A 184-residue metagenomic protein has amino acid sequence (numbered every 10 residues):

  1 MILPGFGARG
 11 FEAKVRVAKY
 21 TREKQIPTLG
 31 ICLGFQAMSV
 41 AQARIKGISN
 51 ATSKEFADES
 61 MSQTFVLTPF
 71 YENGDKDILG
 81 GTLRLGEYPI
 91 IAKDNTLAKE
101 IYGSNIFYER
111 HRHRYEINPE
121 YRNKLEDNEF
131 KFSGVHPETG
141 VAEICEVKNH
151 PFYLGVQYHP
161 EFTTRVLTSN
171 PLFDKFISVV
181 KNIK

Functional and structural regions predicted by a protein language model:
I2-P4, P27-G34, K93, R110 (+3 more regions): Generic beta-strand/beta-sheet core signal
I2-P89, N95-L97, V166, F173-K181: Cysteine-nucleophile active-site neighborhood
P4-F6, Y102, Q157-P160: Short, histidine-centered active-site or binding-site loop motifs used for metal coordination, general acid-base
A51-A57, I106-Y108, G134: A short alpha-helix-loop-beta-strand transition element characteristic of N-terminal alpha/beta dinucleotide-binding
F70-I117, K124-D127, E143-N149: Substrate-binding/catalytic lobe of Class I Rossmann-like enzymes that use SAM or dcSAM, i.e., the mid-to-C-terminal
F107-E143, V147-K184: Acyltransferase
